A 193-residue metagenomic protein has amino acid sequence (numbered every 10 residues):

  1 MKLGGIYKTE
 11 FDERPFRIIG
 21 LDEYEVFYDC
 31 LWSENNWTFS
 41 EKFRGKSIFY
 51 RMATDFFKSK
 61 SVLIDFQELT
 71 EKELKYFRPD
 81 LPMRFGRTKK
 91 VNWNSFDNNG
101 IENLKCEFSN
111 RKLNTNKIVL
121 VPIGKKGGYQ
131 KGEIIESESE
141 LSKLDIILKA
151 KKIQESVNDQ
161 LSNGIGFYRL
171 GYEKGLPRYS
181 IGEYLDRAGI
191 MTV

Functional and structural regions predicted by a protein language model:
M1-L3, I19-Y24, K174: Short, solvent-exposed coil/turn segments at beta-strand boundaries
K2-D12: Tryptophan-anchored aromatic micro-motifs
T9, E136-S137: Hydrophobic residues in beta-strands and at strand termini
T9-F11, C30-E34, L120-G128: Short acidic, glycine-rich loop/turn motifs
D12-R44: Basic/aromatic-rich interaction segments and small domains that mediate binding to polyanionic partners
P15, S40, A53, K131-I134: Well-ordered beta-strand positions in beta-sheet-rich domains
E34-L74: Intrinsically disordered, low-complexity, charged/polar segments
D65-E133, S139-V193: Ubiquitin system architectures
